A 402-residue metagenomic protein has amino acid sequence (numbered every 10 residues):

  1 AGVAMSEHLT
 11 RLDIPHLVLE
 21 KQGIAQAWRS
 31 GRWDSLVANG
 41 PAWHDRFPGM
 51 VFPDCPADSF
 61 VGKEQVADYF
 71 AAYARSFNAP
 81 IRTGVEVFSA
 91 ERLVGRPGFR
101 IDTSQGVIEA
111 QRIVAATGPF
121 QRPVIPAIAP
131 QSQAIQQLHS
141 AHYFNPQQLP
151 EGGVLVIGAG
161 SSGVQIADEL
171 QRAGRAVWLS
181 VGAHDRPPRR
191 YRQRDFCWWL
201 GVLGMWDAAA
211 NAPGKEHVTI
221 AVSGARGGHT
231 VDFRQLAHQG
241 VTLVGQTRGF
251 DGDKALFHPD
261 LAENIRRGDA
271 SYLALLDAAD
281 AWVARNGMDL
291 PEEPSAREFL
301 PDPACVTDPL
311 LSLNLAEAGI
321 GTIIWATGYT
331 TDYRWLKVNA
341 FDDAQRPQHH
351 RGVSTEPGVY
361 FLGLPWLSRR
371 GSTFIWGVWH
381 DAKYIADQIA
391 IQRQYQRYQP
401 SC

Functional and structural regions predicted by a protein language model:
A1-S30, F60-C402: Flavin (primarily FAD) cofactor-binding/catalytic cores of flavoenzymes
A38-S59: Glycine-rich flavin
